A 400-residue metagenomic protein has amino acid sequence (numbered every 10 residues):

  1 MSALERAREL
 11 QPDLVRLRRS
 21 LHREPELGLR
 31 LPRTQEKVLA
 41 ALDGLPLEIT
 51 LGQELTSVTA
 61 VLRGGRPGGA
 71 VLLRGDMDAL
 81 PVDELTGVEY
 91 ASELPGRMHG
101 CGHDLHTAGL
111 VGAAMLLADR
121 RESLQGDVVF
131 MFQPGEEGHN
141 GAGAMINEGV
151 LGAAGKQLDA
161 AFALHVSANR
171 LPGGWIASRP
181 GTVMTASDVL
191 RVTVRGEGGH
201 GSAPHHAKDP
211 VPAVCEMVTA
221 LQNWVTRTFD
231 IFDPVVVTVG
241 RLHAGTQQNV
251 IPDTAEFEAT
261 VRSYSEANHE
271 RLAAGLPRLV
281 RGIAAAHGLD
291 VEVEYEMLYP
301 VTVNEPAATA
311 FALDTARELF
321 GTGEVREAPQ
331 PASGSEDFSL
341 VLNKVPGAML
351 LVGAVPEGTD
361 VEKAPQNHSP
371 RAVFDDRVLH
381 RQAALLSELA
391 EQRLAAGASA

Functional and structural regions predicted by a protein language model:
M1-H99, D104, A108-Q125: Acidic/His- and Gly-rich active-site-bordering loop/insert found across diverse amide/peptide-bond hydrolases
L21, A60, L73, H103 (+8 more regions): Divalent metal-coordination and catalytic microenvironments
T50, V129-M131, E292: A structural signal for isolated positions on well-ordered beta-strands in alpha/beta enzyme cores
V58-T59, L80-V82, T86-M98, D104-L105 (+4 more regions): Histidine/acidic-residue-rich, glycine-tolerant segments that coordinate divalent metal ions
G69-L72, D127-V129, L158-F162, E324 (+2 more regions): Structural motif
R74, H165, L190, M349-A354: Non-cysteine beta-strand/loop elements that form the S-adenosyl-L-methionine
P212-A400: Metal-dependent amide/peptide-bond hydrolase catalytic core, centered on the "pita-bread" metallohydrolase fold
